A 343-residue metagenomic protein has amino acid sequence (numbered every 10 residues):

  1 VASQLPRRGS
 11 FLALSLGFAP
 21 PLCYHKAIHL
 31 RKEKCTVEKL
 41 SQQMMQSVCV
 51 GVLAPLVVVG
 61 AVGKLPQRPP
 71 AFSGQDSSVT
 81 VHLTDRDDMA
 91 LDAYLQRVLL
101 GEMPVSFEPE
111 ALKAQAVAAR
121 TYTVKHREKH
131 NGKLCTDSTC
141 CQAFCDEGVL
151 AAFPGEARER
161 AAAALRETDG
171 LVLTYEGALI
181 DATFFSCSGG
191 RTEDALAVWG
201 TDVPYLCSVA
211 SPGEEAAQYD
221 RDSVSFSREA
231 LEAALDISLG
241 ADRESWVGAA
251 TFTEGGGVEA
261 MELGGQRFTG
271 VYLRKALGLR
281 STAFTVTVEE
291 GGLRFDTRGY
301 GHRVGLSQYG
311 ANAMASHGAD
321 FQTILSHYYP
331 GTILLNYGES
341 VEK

Functional and structural regions predicted by a protein language model:
V1-A2, A13, A19, A27: Acidic, Ala/Val/Gly-enriched low-complexity intrinsically disordered segments
L5: Cationic, low-complexity basic patches in intrinsically disordered or flexible, solvent-exposed regions
R8-G9: Glycine-biased, low-complexity coil/linker segments
P20-K343: Conserved, single-site charged/polar hotspot
